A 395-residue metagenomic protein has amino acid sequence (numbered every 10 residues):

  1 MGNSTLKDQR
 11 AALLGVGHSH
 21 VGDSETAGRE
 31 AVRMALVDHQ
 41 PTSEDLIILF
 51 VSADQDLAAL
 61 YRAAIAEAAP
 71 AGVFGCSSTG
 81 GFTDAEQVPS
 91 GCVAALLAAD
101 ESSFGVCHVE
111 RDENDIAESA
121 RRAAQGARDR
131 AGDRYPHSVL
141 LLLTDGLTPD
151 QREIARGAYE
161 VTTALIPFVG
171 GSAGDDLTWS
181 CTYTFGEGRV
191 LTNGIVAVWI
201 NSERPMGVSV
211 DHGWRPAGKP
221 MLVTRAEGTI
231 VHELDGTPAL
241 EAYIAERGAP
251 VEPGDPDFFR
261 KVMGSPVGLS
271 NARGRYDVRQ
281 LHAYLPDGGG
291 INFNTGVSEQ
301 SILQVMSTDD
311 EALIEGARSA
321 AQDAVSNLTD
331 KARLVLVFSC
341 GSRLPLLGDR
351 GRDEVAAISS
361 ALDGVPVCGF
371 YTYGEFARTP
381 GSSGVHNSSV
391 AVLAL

Functional and structural regions predicted by a protein language model:
G2-L57, A63-E67, A71-G72, C76 (+3 more regions): Small-residue-enriched flexible segments
